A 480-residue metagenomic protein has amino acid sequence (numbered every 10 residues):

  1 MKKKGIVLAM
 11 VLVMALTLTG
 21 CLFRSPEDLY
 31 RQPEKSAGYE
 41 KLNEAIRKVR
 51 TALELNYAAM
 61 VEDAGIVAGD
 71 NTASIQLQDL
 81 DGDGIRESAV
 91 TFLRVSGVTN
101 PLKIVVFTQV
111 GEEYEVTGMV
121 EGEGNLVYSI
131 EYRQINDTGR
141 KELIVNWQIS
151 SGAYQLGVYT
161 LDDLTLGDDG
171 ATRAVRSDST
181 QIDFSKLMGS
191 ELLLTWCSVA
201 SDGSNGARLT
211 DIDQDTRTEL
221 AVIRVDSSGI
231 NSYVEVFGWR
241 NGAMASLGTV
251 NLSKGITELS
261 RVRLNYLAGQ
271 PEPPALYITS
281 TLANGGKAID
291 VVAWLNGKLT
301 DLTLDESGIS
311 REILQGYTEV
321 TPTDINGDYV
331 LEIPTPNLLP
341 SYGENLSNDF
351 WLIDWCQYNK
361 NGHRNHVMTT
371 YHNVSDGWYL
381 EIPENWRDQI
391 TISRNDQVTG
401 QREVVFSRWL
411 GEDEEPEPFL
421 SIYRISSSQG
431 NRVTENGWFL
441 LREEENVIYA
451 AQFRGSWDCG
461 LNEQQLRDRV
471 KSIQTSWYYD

Functional and structural regions predicted by a protein language model:
M1-K2, F107: Generic N-terminal leader/processing signal
K2-P26: Sec-dependent N-terminal signal peptides of Gram-positive bacterial secreted proteins and lipoproteins
C21-R394, V398, E403-V404, Q429-R432 (+3 more regions): Beta-propeller-forming repeat regions
Q148, S407-E412, Q452-W457: Secondary-structure transition/turn motif
R408-Q429: A short acidic-to-branched-hydrophobic micro-motif
E444-E463: Domain-scale activation on soluble regions of proteins
